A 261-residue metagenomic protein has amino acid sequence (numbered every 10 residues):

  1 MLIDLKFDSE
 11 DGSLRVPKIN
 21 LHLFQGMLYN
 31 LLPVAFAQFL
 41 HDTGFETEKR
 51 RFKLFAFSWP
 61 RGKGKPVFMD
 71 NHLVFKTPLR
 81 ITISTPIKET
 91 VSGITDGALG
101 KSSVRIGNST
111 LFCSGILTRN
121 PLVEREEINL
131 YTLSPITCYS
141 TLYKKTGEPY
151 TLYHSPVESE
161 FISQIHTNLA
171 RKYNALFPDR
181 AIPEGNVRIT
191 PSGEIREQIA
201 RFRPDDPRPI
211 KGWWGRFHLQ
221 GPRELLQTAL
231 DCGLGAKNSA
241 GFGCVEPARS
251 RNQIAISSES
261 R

Functional and structural regions predicted by a protein language model:
M1-R261: RNA-interacting cores
